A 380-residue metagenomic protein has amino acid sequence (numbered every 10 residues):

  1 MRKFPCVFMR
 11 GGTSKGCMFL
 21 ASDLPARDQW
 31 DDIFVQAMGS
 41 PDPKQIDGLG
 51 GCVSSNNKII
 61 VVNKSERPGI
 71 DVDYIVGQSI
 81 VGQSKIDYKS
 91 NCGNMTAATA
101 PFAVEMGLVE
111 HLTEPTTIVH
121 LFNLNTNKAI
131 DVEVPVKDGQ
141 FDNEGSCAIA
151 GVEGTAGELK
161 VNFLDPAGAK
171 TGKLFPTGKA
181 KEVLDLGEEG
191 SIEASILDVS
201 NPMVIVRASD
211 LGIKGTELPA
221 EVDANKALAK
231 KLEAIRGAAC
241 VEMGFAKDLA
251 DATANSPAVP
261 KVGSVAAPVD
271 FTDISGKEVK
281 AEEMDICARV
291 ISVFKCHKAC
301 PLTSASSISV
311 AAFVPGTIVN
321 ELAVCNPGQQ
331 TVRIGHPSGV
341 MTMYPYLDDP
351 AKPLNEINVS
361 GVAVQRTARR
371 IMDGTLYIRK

Functional and structural regions predicted by a protein language model:
M1-K380: A glycine-rich beta-to-alpha transition motif near the start of alpha/beta enzyme domains, typified by
